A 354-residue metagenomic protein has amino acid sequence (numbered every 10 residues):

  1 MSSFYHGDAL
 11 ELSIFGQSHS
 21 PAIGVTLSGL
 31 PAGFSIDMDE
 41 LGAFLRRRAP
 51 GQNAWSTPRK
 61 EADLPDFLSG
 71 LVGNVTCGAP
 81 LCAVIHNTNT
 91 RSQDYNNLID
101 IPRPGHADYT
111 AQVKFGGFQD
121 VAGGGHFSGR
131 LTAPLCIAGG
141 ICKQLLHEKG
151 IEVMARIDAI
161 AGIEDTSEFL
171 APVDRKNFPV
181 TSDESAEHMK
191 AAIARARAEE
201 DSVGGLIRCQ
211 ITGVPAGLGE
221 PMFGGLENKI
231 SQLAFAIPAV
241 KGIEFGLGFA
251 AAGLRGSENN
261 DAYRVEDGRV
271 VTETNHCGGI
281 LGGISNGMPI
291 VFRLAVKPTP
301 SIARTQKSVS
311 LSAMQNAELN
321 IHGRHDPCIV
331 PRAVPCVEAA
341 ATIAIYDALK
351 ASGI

Functional and structural regions predicted by a protein language model:
M1-R59: N-terminal, positively charged regions that mediate nucleic acid binding
E11, S301-I354: Internal helix-turn-beta structural module
E11-G16, Q119-L131, A216-E220, N275-L281 (+1 more regions): A short glycine/serine-rich beta->alpha loop
F15, P21, E200-V203, I207-N316: Glycine-rich anion/phosphate-binding loop at the beta-strand->alpha-helix junction
P21-G33, G129-I151, G224, N228 (+3 more regions): Alpha-helical support elements that line or immediately flank enzyme active sites and cofactor-binding pockets
F44-P104, D108-T110: Glycine-rich, N-terminal phosphate-binding loop and its surrounding beta-alpha-beta segment
I99-G125, K307-H325: Short acidic, glycine/tyrosine-flanked loop/strand segments centered on an H-E-D-like triad
K114-M222: Glycine-rich, mobile lid/loop segments that gate access to catalytic sites or pores
